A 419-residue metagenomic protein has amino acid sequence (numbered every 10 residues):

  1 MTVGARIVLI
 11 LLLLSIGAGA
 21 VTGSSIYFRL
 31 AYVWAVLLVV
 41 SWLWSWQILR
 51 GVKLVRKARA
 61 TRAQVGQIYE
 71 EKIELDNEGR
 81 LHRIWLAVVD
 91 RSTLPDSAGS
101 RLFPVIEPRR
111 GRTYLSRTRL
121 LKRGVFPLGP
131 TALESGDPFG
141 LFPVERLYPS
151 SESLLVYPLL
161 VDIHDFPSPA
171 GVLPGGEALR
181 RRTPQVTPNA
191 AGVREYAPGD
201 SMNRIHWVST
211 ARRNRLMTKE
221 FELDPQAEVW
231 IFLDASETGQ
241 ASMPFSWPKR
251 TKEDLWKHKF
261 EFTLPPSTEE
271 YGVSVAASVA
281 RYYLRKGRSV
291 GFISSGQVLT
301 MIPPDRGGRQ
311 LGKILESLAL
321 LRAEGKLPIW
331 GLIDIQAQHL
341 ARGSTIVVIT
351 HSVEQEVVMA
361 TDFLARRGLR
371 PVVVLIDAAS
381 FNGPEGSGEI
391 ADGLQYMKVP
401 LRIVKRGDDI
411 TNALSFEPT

Functional and structural regions predicted by a protein language model:
M1-I48, L75, L320-T419: Von Willebrand factor type A / integrin I
I26-F28, A35-M301, T345-I349, F363 (+1 more regions): An amphipathic, basic-hydrophobic helix/alpha-beta surface used to engage anionic, phosphate-rich ligands or surfaces
D200, R306-S317, L394-V399, T419: Short, structured secondary-structure boundary patches
F221, Y282-L284, D305-Q310, I335-L340 (+1 more regions): Short, conserved, surface-exposed binding loops centered on an aromatic residue
T300-W330: Short, charged loop segments at secondary-structure junctions
